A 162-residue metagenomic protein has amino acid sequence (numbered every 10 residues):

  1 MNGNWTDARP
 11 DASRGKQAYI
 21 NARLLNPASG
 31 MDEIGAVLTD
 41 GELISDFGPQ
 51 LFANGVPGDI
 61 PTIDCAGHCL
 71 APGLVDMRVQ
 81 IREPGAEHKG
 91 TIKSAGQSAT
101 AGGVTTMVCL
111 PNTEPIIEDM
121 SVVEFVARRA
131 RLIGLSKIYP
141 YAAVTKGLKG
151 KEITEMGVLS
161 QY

Functional and structural regions predicted by a protein language model:
N2-A18, L24-G73: Histidine-rich, glycine-flanked metal-binding segment
A22, V37, E42, G67 (+4 more regions): Divalent metal-coordination and catalytic microenvironments
P57-G58, G102, Q161-Y162: Structured loop/turn residues at beta-strand edges in well-structured enzyme cores
C65-I133: Metal-associated gating/positioning segment near the N- to mid-region
T113-E124, R128-Y162: Histidine/acidic-residue-rich, glycine-tolerant segments that coordinate divalent metal ions
